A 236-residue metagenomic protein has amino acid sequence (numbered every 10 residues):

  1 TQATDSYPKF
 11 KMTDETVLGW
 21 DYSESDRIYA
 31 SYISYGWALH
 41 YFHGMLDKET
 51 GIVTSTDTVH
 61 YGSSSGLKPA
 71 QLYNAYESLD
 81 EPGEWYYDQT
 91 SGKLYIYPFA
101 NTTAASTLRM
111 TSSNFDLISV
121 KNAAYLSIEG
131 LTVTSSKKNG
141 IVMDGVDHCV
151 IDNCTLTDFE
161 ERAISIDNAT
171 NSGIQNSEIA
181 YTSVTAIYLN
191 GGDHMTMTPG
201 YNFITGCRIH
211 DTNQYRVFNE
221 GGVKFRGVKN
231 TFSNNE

Functional and structural regions predicted by a protein language model:
T1-V150, T157, A163-S165: Extracellular polysaccharide-degrading/modifying enzymes targeting complex plant/algal/animal polysaccharides
D21, A38, L46, V53 (+8 more regions): Compositionally biased, intrinsically disordered low-complexity regions
I33-Y35, M195-T198: Short consensus segments that form the blades of beta-propeller domains, in both extracellular/periplasmic
G66-K68, D211-T212, V217-N219: Mixed-charge, polar/low-complexity N-terminal
T111-S113, N202, R216-F218: Short, solvent-exposed coil/turn segments
D116-N122, N139-G145, E161-N168, T185-M197 (+1 more regions): Glycine-rich beta-solenoid repeat tracts in large extracellular/virion proteins
A124-T134, D147-E161, T170-V184, Y188 (+2 more regions): Right-handed parallel beta-helix
